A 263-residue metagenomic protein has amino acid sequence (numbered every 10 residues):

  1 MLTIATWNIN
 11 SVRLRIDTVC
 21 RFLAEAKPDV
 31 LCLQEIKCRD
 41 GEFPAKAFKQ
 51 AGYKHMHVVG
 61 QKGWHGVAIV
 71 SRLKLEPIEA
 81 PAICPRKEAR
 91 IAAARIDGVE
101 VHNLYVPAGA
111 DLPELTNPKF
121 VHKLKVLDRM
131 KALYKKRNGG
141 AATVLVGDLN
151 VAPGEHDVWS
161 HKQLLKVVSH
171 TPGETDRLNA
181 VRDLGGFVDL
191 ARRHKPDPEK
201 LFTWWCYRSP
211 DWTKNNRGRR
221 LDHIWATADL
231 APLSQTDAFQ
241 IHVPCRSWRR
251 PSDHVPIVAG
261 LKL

Functional and structural regions predicted by a protein language model:
M1-Q50, H57, W64-V67, V181: N-terminal, active-site-proximal structural segment of metallo-dependent hydrolase catalytic domains
L2-S11, G98-T116, V146, H254: Active-site-proximal beta-strand elements of phosphoester/diester hydrolases
N10, K37, Y105-P107, N150-A152 (+1 more regions): Catalytic metal-binding/acid-base residues of hydrolase active sites
D29-V30, V144, H223: Short, Asp-centered acidic motifs that coordinate Mg2+ and/or phosphate in catalytic or ligand-binding sites
I36-R39, F43-P113: Structured beta-strand-rich core segments of catalytic domains in phosphoester-bond hydrolases
D40, P77-P81, G154-L263: Metal-dependent phosphoester-hydrolase catalytic domains
P107-D128, K162-V167: Surface-exposed cleft-lining segments at the edges of enzyme active sites
A141-E155, W159: Acidic/histidine-rich, metal-coordinating catalytic segments
